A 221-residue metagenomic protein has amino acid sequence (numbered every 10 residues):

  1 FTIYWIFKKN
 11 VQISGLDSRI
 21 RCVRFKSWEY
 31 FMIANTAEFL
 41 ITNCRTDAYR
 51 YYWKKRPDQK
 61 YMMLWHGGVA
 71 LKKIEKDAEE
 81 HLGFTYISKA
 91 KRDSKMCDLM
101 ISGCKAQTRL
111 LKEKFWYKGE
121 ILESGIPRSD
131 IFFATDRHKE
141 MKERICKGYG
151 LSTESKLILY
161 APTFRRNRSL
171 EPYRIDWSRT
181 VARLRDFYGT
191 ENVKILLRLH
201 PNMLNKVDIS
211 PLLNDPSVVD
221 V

Functional and structural regions predicted by a protein language model:
F1, P127-P211: Conserved catalytic-core segment of nucleotide-activated headgroup transferases in glycan assembly
F1-T135: Active-site and donor-binding regions of nucleotide-sugar-utilizing enzymes
T2-Y4, S18-R21, Y117-E120, R179-I195 (+1 more regions): Structural alpha-beta junctions
L16, K55, F115-Y117, S152 (+2 more regions): Short, structurally constrained coil/turn elements that cap an alpha-helix or connect an alpha-helix to the following
C22-A37, L196, P201-V221: Donor nucleotide-activated moiety binding/catalytic core segment of transferases that use nucleotide-activated donors
S27-I33, K73-K76, K142-L151, S178-T180 (+1 more regions): Short, Lys/Arg-enriched charge-dense amphipathic segments
C97-D98, S102, W116-I126, I175-S178 (+1 more regions): Short, electropositive alpha-helical surface patch
